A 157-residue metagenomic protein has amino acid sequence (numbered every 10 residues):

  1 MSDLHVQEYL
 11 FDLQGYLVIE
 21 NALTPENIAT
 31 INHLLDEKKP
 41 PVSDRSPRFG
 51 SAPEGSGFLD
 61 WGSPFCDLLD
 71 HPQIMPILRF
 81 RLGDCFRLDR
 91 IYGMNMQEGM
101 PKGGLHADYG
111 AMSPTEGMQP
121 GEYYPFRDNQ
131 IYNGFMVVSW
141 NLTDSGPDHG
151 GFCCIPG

Functional and structural regions predicted by a protein language model:
M1-Q14, I19-R127: Non-heme Fe(II)-dependent double-stranded beta-helix
Y16-V18, V137-N141, C154: Conserved hydrophobic/aromatic beta-strand scaffold that supports enzyme active sites
D84, D89, G134, D148-G150: Residue-level signal for beta-strand positions within conserved beta-sheet cores that form or flank
K102, F135-V137, F152: Structural motif
E116-P147: Short, conserved beta-strand element in jelly-roll/cupin
P147-G157: A short beta-strand-loop-beta hairpin characteristic of the jelly-roll/cupin
